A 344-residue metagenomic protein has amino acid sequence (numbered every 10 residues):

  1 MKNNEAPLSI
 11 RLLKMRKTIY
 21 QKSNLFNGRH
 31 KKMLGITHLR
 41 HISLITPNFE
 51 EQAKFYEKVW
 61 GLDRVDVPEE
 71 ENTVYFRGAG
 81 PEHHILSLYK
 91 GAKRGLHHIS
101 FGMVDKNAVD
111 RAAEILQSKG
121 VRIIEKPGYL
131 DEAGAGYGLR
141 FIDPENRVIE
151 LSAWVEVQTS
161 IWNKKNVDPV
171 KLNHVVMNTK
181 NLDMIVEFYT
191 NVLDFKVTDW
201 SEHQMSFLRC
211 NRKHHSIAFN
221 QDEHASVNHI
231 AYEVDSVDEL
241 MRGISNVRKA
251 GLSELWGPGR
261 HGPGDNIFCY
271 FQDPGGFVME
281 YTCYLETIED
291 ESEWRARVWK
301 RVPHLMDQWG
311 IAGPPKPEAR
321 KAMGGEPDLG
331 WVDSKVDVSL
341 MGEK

Functional and structural regions predicted by a protein language model:
A6-P7, T18-N24, G28-K32, E114-D168 (+2 more regions): Vicinal oxygen chelate
L34, R40-H83, Y137, M177-H215 (+1 more regions): Core segments of cupin and vicinal oxygen chelate
H38-P47, G91-I115, Y137-I142, K171-K180 (+3 more regions): Vicinal oxygen chelate
Q52-E57, L116, N146, I185 (+4 more regions): Conserved active-site tyrosine of GNAT-family acetyltransferases
D63-H97, R147-V155, T198-N228, E233-V237 (+1 more regions): Conserved short beta-strand elements that form part of the metal-binding/catalytic scaffold of enzyme active sites
V186-V192, K196, E202, E223 (+3 more regions): Double-stranded beta-helix
